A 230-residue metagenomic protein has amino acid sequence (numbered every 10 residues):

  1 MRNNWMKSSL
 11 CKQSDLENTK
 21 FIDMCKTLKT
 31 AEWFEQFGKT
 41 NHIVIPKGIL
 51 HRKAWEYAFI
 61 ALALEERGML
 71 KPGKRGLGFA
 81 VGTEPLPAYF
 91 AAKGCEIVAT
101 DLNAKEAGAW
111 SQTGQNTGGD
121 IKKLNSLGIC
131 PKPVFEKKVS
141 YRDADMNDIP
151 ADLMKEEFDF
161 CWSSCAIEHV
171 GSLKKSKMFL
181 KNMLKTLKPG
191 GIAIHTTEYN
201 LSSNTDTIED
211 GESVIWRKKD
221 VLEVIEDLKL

Functional and structural regions predicted by a protein language model:
M1-H42: N-terminal, positively charged/glycine-rich alpha-helical extensions of SAM-dependent methyltransferases
A54-G73: Conserved alpha-helix/loop element of class I SAM-dependent methyltransferases that forms part of the SAM/SAH-binding
L77, E84-I149: Class I SAM-dependent methyltransferase SAM/SAH-binding core
N103-A104, E198-S203: Short "lid" loop at the C-terminus of a central beta-strand within the Rossmann-like core of SAM-dependent
N147-C161: A short acidic, Gly/Pro-enriched loop at the edge of an enzyme's catalytic core that lines a small-molecule cofactor
W162-H169: Short catalytic micro-motifs in class I SAM-dependent methyltransferases
K174-I192: A short glycine-rich, Lys/Arg-flanked "PGG" loop and its adjoining helix->strand segment in the class I
N204-L230: Conserved Class I S-adenosyl-L-methionine
